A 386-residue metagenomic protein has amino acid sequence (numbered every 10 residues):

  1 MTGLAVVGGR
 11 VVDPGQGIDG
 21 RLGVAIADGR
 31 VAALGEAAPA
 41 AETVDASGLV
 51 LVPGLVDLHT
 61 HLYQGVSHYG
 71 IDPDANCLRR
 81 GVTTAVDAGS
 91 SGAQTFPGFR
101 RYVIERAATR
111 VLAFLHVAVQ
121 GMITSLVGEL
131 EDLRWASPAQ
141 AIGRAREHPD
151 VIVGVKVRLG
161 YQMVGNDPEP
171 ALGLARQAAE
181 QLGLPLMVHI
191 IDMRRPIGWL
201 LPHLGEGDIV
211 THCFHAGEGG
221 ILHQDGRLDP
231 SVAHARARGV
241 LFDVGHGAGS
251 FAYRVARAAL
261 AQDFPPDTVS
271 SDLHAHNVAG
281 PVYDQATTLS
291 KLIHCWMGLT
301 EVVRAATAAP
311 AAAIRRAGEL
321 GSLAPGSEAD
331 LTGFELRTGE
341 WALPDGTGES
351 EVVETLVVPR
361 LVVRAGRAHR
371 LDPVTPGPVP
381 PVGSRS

Functional and structural regions predicted by a protein language model:
M1-P53: Histidine-rich, glycine-flanked metal-binding segment
G9, V24, G29, G48 (+11 more regions): Divalent metal-coordination and catalytic microenvironments
A46-R106: Metal-associated gating/positioning segment near the N- to mid-region
V66-N76, R134-A145, R194-L200: Short, acidic/polar
G70, R80-V86, S90-S91, R106-L133 (+2 more regions): Metal-cofactor-binding active-site regions of metalloenzymes
V157-A279: Active-site core of metal-dependent hydrolases
R254-L336: His/Asp/Glu-enriched, well-ordered alpha-helical/loop segment that forms or immediately abuts the divalent-metal
E328-P380: C-terminal cap of metal-dependent C-N hydrolases
